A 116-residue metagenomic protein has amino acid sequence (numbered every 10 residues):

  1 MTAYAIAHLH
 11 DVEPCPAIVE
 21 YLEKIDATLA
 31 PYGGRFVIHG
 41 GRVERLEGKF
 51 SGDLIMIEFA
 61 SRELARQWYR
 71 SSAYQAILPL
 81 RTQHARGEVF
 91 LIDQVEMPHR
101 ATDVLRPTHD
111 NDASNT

Functional and structural regions predicted by a protein language model:
M1-D53, A60-Q67, D93-T116: Short S/T/G/P-rich N-terminal loop/turn motif that feeds into the first structured element of a domain
I57-P79: Mid-chain, well-packed structural core segment of small domains
Q75-F90: C-terminal structural segments of small proteins and small subunits
